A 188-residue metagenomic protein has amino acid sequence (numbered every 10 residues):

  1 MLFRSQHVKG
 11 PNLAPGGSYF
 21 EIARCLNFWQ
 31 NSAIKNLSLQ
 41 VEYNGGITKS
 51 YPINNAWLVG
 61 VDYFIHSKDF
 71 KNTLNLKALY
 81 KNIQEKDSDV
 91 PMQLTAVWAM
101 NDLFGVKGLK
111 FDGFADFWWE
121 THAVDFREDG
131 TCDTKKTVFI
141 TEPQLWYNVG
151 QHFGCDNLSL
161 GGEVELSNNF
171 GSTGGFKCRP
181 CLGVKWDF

Functional and structural regions predicted by a protein language model:
M1-T48, L58, E142-Q144: Transmembrane beta-barrel domains of Gram-negative outer membranes and organellar outer membranes
F3, I22-R24, V61, W98 (+4 more regions): Membrane-embedded beta-strands that build the outer-membrane beta-barrel scaffold
F3, L26-S38, I65-L74, N101-F111 (+1 more regions): Short loop/turn motifs that connect adjacent beta-strands in outer-membrane beta-barrel proteins
S5-K9, V41-K49, I65, A78-Q84 (+4 more regions): Transmembrane beta-strands of outer-membrane beta-barrel pores
L13-Y19, I34, S50-A56, D87-P91 (+2 more regions): Transmembrane beta-barrel outer-membrane domains
N54-P143, Y147: Detector for outer-membrane/organellar transmembrane beta-barrel domains, recognizing the amphipathic beta-strand
W146-F170, W186-D187: Long, ordered, amphipathic alpha-helical scaffolds
F176-F188: Outer-membrane beta-barrel "beta-signal"
